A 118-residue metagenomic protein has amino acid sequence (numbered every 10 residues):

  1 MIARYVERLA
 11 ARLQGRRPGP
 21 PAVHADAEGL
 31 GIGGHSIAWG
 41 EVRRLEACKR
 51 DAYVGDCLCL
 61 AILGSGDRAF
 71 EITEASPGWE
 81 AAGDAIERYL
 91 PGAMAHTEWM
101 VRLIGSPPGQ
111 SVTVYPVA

Functional and structural regions predicted by a protein language model:
M1-H24: Anionic N-terminal interaction surfaces
I2-A3, R43-A118: Acidic, Ser/Thr- and proline-rich intrinsically disordered linker/docking segments of eukaryotic scaffolds
P18, G34, S65-D67: Glycine-centered tight beta-turn/hairpin loop motif at sheet-sheet or coil-to-beta transitions
A22, S36, A69-E71: Well-ordered beta-strand positions in beta-sheet-rich domains
D26-I37: Short aromatic-glycine motifs in intrinsically disordered, low-complexity regions
